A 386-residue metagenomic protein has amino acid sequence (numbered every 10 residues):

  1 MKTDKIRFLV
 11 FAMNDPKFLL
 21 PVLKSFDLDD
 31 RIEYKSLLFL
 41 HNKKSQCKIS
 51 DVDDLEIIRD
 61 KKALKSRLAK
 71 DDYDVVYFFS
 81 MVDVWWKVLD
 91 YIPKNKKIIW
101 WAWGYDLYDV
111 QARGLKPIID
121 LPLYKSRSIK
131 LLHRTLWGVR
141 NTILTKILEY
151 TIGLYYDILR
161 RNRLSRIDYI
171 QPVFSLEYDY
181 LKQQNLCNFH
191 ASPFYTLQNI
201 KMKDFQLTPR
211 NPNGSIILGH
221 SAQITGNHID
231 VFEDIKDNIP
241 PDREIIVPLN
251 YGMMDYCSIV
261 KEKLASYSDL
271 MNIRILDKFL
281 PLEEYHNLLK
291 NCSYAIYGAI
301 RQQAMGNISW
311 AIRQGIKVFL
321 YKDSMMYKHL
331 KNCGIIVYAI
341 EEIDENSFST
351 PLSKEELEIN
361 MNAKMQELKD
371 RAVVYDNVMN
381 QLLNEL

Functional and structural regions predicted by a protein language model:
K17-P21, Q223-D237: A conserved mid-protein helix/loop that constitutes part of the nucleotide-sugar donor-binding site
S66-W85, K97-W103: Short N-terminal targeting/anchoring amphipathic segment
V75, I92-N141: Active-site proximal beta-strand in glycosyltransferases
I118-I170: Membrane-proximal helix-turn-helix segments that form the acceptor-binding/catalytic region of lipid-linked
Q206-G226, I245-V247, M379: Conserved donor-binding/catalytic core segment of Leloir-type glycosyltransferases
I259-F279: Nucleotide-activated donor-binding/catalytic signature segment of Leloir-type glycosyltransferases, i.e., the conserved
N287-I300: Acidic donor-binding loop of glycosyltransferase active sites
S347-L386: A charged, aromatic-enriched C-terminal amphipathic alpha-helix characteristic of glycosyltransferases across folds
